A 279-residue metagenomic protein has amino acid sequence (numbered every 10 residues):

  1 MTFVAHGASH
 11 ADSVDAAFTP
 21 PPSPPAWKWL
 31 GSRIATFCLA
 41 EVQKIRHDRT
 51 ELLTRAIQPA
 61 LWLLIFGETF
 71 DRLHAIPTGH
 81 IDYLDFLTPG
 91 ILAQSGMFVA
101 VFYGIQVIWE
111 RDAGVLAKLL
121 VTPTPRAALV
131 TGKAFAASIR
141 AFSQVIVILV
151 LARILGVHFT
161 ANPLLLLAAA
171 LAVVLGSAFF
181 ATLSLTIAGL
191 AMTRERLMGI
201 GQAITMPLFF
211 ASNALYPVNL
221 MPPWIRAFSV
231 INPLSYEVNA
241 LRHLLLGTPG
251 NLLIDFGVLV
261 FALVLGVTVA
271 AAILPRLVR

Functional and structural regions predicted by a protein language model:
F3-G7, P20-P21, P59, F66-E68 (+1 more regions): Alpha-helical transmembrane segments of multi-pass membrane transporters/translocases
D15-Q58: Aromatic- and glycine-rich beta-strand/loop motifs that create alpha-glucan
P20-P24, H47-E51, G96-V101, T131-A136 (+3 more regions): Short alpha-helical transmembrane interface motifs in multi-pass membrane proteins
K44, A75-P77, H158, F209-L265: Membrane-interfacial helix-loop-helix junctions in multi-pass membrane proteins
L53-Q58, M192-S212: Pore- or pathway-lining transmembrane helices of multi-pass membrane proteins that form conduits for solutes/ions
L61-F66, Y83-L155, G176, F180 (+3 more regions): Hydrophobic alpha-helical transmembrane segments of multi-pass membrane transport proteins
G67-R72, T122, R153, V157 (+6 more regions): Transmembrane helix-loop junction
R126-G201, T248-A271, L277: Alpha-helical transmembrane segments and their short interhelical loops
